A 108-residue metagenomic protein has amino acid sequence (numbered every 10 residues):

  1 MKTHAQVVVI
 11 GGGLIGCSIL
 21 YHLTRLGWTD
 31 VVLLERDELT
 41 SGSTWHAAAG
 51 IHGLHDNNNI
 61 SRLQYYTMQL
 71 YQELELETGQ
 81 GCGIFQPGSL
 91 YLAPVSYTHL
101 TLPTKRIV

Functional and structural regions predicted by a protein language model:
T3-G13: Beta1/beta-strand and adjacent pyrophosphate-binding region of the FAD-binding site in flavoprotein oxidoreductases
G16: N-terminal Rossmann-fold NAD(P) dinucleotide-binding loop
T24-S43: Glycine-rich FAD pyrophosphate-binding loop
D37-L63, G83-Q86: Conserved N-terminal glycine-rich FAD pyrophosphate-binding loop of Rossmann-like flavoproteins
L63-E75: N-terminal FAD cofactor-binding segment of flavoenzymes
Q72-S89, L100: A short alpha-helix-loop-beta-strand transition element characteristic of N-terminal alpha/beta dinucleotide-binding
T98-T104: Conserved small/polar residues in nucleotide/adenosyl-binding loops
